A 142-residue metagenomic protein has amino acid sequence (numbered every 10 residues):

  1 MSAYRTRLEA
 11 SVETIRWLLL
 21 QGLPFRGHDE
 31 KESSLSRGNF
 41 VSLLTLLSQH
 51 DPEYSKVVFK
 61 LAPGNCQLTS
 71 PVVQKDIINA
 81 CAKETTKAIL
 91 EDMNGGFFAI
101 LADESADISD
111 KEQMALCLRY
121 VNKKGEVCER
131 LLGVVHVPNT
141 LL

Functional and structural regions predicted by a protein language model:
M1-N139: Extended, charged coiled-coil/helical-stalk scaffolds used for oligomerization and assembly in eukaryotic regulatory
